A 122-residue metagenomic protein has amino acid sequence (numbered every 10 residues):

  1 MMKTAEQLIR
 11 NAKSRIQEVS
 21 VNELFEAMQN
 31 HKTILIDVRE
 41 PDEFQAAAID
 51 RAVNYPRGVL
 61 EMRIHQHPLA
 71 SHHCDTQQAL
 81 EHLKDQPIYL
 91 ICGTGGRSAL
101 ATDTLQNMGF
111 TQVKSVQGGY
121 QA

Functional and structural regions predicted by a protein language model:
M1-D50: Flexible, polar/low-complexity N-terminal or interdomain linker segments that lie immediately upstream of folded
I34, V53, K114: Conserved beta-strand positions in the Rossmann-like core of class I SAM-dependent methyltransferases
Q45, E61, Q121: Nucleotide phosphate-binding site architecture
A46-I49, Q66, T102-T104: Short amphipathic alpha-helical segments
V53-L60: Thiol-based oxidoreductase modules, predominantly thioredoxin-like and allied folds used for disulfide exchange
M62-P68: Short, charged, surface-exposed secondary-structure boundary motifs
A70-A122: Catalytic cysteine-centered active loop of the rhodanese-like fold, especially the PTP/DSP P-loop
